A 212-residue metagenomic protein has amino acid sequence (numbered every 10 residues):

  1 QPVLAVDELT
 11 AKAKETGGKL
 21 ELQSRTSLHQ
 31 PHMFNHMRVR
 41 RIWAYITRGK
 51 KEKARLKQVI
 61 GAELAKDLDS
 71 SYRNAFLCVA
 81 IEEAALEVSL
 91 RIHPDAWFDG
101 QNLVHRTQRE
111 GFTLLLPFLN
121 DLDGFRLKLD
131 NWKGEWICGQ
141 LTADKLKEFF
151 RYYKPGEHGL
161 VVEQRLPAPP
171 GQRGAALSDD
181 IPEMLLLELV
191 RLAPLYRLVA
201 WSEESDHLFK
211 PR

Functional and structural regions predicted by a protein language model:
Q1-F76, A80-E87: Charge-rich, low-complexity N-terminal segments
Q1-L28, F34, W132-R212: Long, solvent-exposed, polar/charged low-complexity segments
Y45-T47, A80, S89-R91, K128 (+1 more regions): Residues in well-ordered beta-strands of folded domains
G49-K51, A84, H93-D95, P167-P169: Generic structural motif
E52-L56, F98-Q101, P169-G174: Short, surface-exposed beta-strand/loop "edge" segments at domain boundaries and coil↔beta transitions
D67, S71, F76, L115-P117 (+2 more regions): Homeobox/homeodomain signature
I81-Y152: Compact, glycine/acidic-enriched structural inserts
